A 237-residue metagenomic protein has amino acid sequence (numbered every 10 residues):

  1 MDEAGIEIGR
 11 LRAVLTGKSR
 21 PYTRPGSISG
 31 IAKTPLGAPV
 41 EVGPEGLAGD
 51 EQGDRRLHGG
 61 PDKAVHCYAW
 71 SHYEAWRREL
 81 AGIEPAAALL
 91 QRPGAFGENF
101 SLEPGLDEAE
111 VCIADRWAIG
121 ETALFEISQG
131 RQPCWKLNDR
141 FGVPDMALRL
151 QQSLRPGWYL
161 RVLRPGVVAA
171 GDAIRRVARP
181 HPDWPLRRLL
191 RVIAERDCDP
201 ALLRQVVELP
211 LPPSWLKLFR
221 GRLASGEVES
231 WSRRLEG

Functional and structural regions predicted by a protein language model:
M1-D139, H181-G237: Electropositive, beta-rich accessory/interaction domains or terminal extensions that provide binding surfaces
G97, A147, P156-G157, G171 (+1 more regions): Hydrophobic, well-ordered secondary-structure segments
L102-P104, G157-R164: Short alpha-helix capping/helix-loop boundary micro-motifs
V111, L154-P156: Residues that act as N-cap/strand-start positions at coil-to-secondary-structure junctions
A114, P165, A169-D172: Loop/turn positions that initiate beta-strands
G130, L163-P165, R179: An acidic- and aromatic-residue-enriched active-site/binding cleft used to recognize and process polar
R140-Q152: Short beta-strand-turn/beta-hairpin segments enriched in glycine/proline and small hydrophobics that form edge-strand
I174-A178: Short hydrophobic beta/alpha edge segments that flank linear recognition/processing sites
